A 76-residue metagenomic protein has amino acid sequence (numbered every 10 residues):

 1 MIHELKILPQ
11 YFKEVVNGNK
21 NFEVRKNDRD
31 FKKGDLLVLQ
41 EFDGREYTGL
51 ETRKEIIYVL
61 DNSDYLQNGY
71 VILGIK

Functional and structural regions predicted by a protein language model:
M1-K76: Catalytic phosphate/metal-binding cores of nucleic-acid and nucleotide-processing enzymes, i.e., regions that mediate
